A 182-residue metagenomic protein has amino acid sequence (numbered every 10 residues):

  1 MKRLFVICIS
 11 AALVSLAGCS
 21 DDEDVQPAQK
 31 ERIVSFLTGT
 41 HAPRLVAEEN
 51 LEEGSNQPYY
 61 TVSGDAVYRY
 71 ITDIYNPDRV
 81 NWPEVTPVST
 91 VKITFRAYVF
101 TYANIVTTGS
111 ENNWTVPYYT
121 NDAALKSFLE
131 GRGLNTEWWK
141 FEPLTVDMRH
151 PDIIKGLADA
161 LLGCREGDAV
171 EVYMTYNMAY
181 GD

Functional and structural regions predicted by a protein language model:
M1-C19: Sec-dependent bacterial lipoprotein signal peptides
C19-D182: Cross-family detector of peptidyl-prolyl cis-trans isomerase
